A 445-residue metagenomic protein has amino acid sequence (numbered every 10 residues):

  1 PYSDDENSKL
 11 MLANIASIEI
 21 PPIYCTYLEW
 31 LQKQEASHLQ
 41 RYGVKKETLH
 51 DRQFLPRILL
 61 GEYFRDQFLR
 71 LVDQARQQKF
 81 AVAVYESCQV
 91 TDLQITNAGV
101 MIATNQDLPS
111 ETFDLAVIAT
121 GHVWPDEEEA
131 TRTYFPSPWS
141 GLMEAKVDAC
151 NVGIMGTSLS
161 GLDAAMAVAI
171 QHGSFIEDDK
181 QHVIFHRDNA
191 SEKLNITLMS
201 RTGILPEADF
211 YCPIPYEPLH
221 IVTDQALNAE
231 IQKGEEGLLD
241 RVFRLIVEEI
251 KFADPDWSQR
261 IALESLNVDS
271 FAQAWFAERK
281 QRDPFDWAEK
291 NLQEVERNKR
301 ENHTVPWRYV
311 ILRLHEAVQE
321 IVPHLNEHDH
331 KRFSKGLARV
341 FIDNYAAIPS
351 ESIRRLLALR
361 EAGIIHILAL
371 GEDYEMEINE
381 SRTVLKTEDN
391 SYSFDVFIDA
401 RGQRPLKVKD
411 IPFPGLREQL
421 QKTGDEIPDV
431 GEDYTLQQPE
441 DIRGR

Functional and structural regions predicted by a protein language model:
P1, Y42, K46-R445: Flavin (primarily FAD) cofactor-binding/catalytic cores of flavoenzymes
P1-K45: N-terminal low-complexity, Ser/Thr- and acidic-residue-enriched intrinsically disordered segments
